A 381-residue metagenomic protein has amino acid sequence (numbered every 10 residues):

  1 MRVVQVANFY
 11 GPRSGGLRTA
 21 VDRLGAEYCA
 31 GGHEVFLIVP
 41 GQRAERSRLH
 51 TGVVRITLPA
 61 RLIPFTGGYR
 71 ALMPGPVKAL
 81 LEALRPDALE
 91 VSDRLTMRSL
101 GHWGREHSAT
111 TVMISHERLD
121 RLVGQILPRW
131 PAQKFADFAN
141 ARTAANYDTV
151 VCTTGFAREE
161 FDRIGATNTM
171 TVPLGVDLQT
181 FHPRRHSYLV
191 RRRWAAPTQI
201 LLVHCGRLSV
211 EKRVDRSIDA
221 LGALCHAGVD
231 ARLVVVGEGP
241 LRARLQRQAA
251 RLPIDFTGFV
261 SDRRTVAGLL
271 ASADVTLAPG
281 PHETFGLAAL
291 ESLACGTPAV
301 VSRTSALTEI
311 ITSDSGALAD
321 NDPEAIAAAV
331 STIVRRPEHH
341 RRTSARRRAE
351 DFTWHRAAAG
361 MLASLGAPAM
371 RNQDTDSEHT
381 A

Functional and structural regions predicted by a protein language model:
T57, D137-H186, A196-P197: Donor nucleotide-sugar binding/catalytic pocket of nucleotide-sugar-dependent glycosyltransferases
L72, T110, R121-R142: Nucleotide-sugar donor phosphate/pyrophosphate-binding loop at the beta->alpha transition of glycosyltransferases
A195-G222: Conserved donor-binding/catalytic core segment of Leloir-type glycosyltransferases
A243-V260, R264: Nucleotide-activated donor-binding/catalytic signature segment of Leloir-type glycosyltransferases, i.e., the conserved
F256, S313-E324, T332-P337: Conserved acidic donor-binding segment of nucleotide-sugar-dependent glycosyltransferases
F259, G268-A273: Short alpha-helical donor nucleotide-sugar binding micro-motif in glycosyltransferases
P281: Aromatic "clamp/platform" in nucleotide-sugar-dependent glycosyltransferases that forms part of the donor/acceptor
P298-V301: Short hydrophobic beta-strand element within catalytic cores of glycosyltransferases and related nucleotide-activated
